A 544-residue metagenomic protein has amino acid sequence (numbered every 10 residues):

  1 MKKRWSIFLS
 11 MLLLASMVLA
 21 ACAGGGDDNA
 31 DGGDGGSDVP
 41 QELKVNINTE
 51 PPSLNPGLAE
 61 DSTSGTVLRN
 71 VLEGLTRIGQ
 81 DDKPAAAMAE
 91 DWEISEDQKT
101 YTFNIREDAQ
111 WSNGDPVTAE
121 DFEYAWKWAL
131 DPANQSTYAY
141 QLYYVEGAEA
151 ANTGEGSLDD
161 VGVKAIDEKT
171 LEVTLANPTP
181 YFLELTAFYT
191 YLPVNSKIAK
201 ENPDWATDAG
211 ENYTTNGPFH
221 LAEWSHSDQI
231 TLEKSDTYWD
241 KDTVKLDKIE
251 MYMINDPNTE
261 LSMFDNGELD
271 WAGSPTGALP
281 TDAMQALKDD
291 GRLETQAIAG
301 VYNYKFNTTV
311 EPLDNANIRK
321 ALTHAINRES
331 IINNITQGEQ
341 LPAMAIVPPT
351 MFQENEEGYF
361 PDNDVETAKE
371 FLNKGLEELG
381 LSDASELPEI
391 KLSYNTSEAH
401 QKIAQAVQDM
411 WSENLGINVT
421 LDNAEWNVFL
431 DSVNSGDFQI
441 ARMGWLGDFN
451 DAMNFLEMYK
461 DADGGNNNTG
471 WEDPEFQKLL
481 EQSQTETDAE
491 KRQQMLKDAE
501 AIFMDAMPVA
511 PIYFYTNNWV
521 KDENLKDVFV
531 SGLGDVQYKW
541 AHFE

Functional and structural regions predicted by a protein language model:
N46-E96, T214-T215: N-terminal lobe/hinge region of extracytoplasmic solute-binding protein
K83, K169, L175-V244, K248: Gly/Pro-rich hinge or "lid" segments in bacterial periplasmic/extracellular proteins
E123, T137-S196: Surface-exposed binding/hinge segments that line and control ligand-binding clefts or catalytic entry sites
T207-G210, T237-D282: Ligand-site clamp/hinge motif
L341-G375, S397-K402: Structural transition elements
L376-G447, A489, N517: Ligand/substrate-recognition segments at binding pockets and active sites
N418-F429, E457-E523, E544: Extracytoplasmic/peripheral linker and loop segments enriched in polar/acidic and small residues with frequent Thr/Pro
W519-E544: Long beta-strand-rich cores associated with HINT superfamily self-processing modules
